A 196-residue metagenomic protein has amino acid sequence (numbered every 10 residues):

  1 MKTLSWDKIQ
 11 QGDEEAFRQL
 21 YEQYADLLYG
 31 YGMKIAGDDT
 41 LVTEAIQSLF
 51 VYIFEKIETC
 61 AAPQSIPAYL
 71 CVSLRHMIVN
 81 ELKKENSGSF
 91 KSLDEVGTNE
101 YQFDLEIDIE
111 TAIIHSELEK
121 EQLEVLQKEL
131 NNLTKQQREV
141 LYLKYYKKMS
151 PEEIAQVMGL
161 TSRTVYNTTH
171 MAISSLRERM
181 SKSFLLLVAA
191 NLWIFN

Functional and structural regions predicted by a protein language model:
M1-L27, I114-H115, I194-N196: N-terminal module of bacterial RNA polymerase sigma factors
L4, Q156, I173-N196: C-terminal edge and immediately downstream basic/flexible tail or linker adjoining helix-turn-helix-like DNA-binding
Q10, S48-S65, K84-E85: Sigma70-family region 2
Q11, D108-R138, M149: Amphipathic alpha-helical segment used for protein-protein interaction
G30, E44-V51, Q64-H76: Structural recognition of an alpha-helix C-terminal capping motif at a helix-to-coil junction
E58-A62, V72-L93: Arg/Lys-rich amphipathic alpha helix in sigma70-family domain 2
G88-S116: Internal acidic/polar
V140-K144: A short pre-motif secondary-structure segment
